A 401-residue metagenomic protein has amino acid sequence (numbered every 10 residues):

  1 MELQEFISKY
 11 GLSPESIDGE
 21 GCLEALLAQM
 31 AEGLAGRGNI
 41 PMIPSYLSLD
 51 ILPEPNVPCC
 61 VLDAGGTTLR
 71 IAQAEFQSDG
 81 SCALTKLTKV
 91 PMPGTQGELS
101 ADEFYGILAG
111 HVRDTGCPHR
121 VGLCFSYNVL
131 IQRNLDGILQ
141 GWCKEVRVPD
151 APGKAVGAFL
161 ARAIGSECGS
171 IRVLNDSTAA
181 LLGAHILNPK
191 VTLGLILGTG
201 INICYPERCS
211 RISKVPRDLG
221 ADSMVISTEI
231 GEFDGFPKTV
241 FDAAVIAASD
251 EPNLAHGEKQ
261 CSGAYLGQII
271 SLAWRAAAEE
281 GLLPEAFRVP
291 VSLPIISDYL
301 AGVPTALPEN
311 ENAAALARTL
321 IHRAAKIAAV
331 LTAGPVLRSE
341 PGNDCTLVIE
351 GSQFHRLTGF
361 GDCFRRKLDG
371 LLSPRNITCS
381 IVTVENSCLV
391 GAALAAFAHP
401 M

Functional and structural regions predicted by a protein language model:
M1-R120, L187, E232, D242-M401: ATP-binding/phosphotransfer module of carbohydrate and carboxylate kinases, centering on a glycine-rich
L12, T88-G106, V129-L193, C209 (+3 more regions): Glycine-rich phosphate-binding loop and adjoining helix at the ATP-binding site of ATP-dependent phosphoryl-transfer
P44-L47, R120-Y127, R172-A179: Short, glycine/charge-rich beta-strand/loop segments that flank catalytic centers and engage negatively charged groups
V57-D63, R120-G122, S170-R172, T192-I196 (+3 more regions): Short glycine-aspartate micro-motif
L69, N128-Q132, I201-C204, G235 (+1 more regions): Short, acidic Gly/Pro/Ser/Thr-rich loop/turn segments
L69-A74, A179-G183, G194-L195, I201-E207: Short beta-strand scaffold segments in enzyme catalytic cores
C117-L160, E167, P189, T199 (+1 more regions): Gly/Ser/Thr-rich active-site cleft segment
S126-I131, S177-A180, G351-H355, N386-C388: Short, internal active-site loops enriched in acidic
